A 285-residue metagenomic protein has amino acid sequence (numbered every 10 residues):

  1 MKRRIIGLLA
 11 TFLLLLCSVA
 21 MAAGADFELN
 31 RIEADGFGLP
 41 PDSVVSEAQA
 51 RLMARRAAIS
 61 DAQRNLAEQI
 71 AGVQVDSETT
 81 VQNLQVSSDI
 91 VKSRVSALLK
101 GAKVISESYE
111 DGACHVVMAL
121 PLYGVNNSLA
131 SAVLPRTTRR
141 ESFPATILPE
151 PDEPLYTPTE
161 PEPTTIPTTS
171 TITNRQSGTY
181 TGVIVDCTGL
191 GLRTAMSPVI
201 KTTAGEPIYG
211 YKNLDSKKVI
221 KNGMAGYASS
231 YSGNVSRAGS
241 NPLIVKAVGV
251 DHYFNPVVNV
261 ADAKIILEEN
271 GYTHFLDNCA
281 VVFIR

Functional and structural regions predicted by a protein language model:
M1-L9: Bacterial N-terminal signal peptides that target proteins for export
K2-R3, L16, L29: Low-complexity, intrinsically disordered short peptide segments enriched in small/polar/basic residues
L9-S18: Bacterial N-terminal signal peptides
A22-R285: Domain-level marker for long, solvent-exposed, non-transmembrane regions
